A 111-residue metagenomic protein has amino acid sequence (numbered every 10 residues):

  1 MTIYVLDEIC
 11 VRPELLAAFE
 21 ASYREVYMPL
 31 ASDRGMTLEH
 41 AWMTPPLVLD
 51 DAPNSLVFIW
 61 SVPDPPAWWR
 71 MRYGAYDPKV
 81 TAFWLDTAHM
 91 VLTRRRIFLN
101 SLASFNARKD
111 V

Functional and structural regions predicted by a protein language model:
M1-I3, L49-A52: Short, flexible turn/loop "capping" segments at secondary-structure junctions
I3-I9, V57: Active-site-flanking beta-strand signature of metal-NTP-handling nucleotidyl enzymes and homologous cyclase-like
V11-F19: Short, surface-exposed ligand-recognition loops at beta-strand->loop->(often short) alpha-helix junctions that present
L16, P65-A67, A103-S104: Generic "edge-of-domain/loop-turn" microfeature
A21-E39, D51-A52, I59-L99: An amphipathic, aromatic/His-enriched active-site/gating alpha helix that lines ligand/cofactor pockets
W42-V48: Short, solvent-exposed loop/turn elements at beta->coil junctions and helix N-caps that rim active or binding pockets
L99-V111: Acidic/histidine-enriched, glycine/proline-rich intrinsically disordered or flexible terminal extensions
